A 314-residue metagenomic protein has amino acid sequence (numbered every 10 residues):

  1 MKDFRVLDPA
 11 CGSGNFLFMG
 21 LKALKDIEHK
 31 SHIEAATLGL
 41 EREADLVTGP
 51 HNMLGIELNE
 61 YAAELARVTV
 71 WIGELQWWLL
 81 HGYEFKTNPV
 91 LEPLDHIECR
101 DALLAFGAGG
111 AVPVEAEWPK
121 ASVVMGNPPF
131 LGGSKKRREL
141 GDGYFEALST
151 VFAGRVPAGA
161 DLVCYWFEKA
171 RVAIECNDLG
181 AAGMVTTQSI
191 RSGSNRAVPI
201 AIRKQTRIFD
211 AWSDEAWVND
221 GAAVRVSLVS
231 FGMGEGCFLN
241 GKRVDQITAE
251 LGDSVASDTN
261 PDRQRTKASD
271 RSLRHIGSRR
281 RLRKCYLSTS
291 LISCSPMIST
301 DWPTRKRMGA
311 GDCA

Functional and structural regions predicted by a protein language model:
M1-L46, L58, A62, D101 (+2 more regions): Class I S-adenosyl-L-methionine
F18, K25, A63, W71-K86 (+3 more regions): Signature of N6-adenine DNA methyltransferases within the class I
G49-P50: Conserved SF1/SF2 helicase motif Ia
M53-I56: Conserved SAM-binding motif I beta-strand of class I
A66: Conserved SAM-binding loop
